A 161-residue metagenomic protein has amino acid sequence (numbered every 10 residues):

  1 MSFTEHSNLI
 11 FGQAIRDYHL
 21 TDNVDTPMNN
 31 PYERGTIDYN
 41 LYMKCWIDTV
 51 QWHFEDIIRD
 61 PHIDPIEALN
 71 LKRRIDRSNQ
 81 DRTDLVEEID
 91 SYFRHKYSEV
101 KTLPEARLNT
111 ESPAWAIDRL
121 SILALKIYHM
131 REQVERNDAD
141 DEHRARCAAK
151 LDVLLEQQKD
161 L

Functional and structural regions predicted by a protein language model:
M1-L161: Anionic, Ser/Thr-rich low-complexity intrinsically disordered regions
